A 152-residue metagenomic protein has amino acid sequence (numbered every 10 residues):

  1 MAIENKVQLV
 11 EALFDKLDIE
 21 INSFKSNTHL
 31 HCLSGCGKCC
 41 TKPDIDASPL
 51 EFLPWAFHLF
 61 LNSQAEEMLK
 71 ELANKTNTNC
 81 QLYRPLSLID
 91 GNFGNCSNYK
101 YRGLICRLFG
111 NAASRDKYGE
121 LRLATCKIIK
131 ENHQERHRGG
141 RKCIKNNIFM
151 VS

Functional and structural regions predicted by a protein language model:
M1-K38, K42, D46-S152: Short loop/turn segments that flank or connect secondary-structure elements
